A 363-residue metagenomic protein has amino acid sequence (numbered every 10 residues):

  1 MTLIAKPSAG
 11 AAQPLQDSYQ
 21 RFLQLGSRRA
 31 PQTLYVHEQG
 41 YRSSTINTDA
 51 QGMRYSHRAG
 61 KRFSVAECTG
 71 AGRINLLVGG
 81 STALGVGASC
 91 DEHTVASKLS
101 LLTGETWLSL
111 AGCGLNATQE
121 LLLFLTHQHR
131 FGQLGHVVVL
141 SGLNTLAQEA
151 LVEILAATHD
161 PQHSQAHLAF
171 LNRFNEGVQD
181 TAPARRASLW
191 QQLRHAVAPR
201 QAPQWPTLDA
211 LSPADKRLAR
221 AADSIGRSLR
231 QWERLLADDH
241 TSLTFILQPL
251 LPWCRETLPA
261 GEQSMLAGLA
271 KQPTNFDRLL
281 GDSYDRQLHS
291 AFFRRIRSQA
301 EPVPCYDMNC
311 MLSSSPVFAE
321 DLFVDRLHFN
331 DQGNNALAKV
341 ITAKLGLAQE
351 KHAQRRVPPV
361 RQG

Functional and structural regions predicted by a protein language model:
M1-N75, R130-Q133, H352-G363: N-terminal secretory targeting modules
H37, I296-D307, L322-Q362: Histidine-centered active-site loop/cap adjacent to the catalytic His in serine esterases/O-acetyl transfer systems
M53-C113, A117, L121-V138, N334: Serine-esterase "nucleophile elbow" of acetyl-processing enzymes
T82-L84, C113-A117, L143-A147, L250-W253 (+1 more regions): Solvent-exposed loop/turn segments at secondary-structure junctions within structured extracellular/periplasmic domains
L84-V86, S109-L110, L218-A222, V324: Second-shell loop/turn segments in exported
S109-A111, L247, D307-N309: Residue-level recognition of beta-strand->loop/alpha-helix junctions
A117, L121, A222, G226 (+2 more regions): Short, amphipathic alpha-helical "lid/cap" segments that border enzyme active or binding sites
N144-R294: Serine-dependent acyl-ester chemistry module
